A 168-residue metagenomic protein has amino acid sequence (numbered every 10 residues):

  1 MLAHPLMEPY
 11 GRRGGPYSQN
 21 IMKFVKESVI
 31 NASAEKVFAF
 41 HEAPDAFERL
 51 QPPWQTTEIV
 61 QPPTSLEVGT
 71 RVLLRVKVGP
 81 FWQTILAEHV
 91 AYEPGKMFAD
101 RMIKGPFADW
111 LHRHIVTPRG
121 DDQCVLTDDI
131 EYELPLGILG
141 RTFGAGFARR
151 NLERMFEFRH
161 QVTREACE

Functional and structural regions predicted by a protein language model:
M1-I21: N-terminal amphipathic/basic-hydrophobic helices that include classical n-h-c signal peptides and signal-anchor
Y17-E67: Hydrophobic ligand-binding cavity/cleft-lining segments
K23-V25, W82-A87, D109-R113: Short, surface-exposed coil-to-beta transition loops
I30-A32, V78-P80, Y132-L136: Beta-strand elements of well-folded, non-transmembrane domains
K36-H41, F47, V72-L74, H89 (+3 more regions): Hydrophobic pocket/interface hotspot
E58-K104, V125, F158-A166: Glycine-rich portal/gate segments that line the openings of hydrophobic small-molecule binding cavities
A99-R154: Beta-strand/loop substructures that line and gate deep hydrophobic ligand-binding cavities in soluble
